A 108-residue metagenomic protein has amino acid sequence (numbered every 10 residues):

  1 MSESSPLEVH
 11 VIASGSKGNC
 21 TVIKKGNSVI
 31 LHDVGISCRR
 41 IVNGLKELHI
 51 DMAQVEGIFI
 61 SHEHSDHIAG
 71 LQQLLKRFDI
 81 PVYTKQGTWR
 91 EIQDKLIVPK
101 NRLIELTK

Functional and structural regions predicted by a protein language model:
M1-L48: Conserved beta-strand hairpin/beta-sheet module of binuclear metal-dependent hydrolase folds, prominently
L7, I50-A53, V98-N101: Structured loop/turn residues at beta-strand edges in well-structured enzyme cores
E8, P81, R102-I104: Conserved beta-strand segments of alpha/beta enzyme cores
T21-I23, V82-Y83, L106: Broad hydrophobic/π-residue packing in well-ordered secondary structure
K24-G26, I58, E91: Flexible domain-boundary/linker segments
G26-N27, R77-I80, V98-K100: Short glycine/proline-enriched coil/turn segments at helix->beta-strand junctions
C38-W89: Active-site metal-binding motif and surrounding structural segment of the metallo-beta-lactamase
Q86-K108: Metallo-beta-lactamase
